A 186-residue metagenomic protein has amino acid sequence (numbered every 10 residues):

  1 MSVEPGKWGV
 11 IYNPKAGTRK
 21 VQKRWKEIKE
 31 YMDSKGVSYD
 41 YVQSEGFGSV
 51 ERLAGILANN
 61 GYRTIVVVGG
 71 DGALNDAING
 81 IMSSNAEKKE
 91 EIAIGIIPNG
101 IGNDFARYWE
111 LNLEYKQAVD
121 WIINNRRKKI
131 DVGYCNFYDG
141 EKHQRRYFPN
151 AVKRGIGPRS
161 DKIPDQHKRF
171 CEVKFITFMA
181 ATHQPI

Functional and structural regions predicted by a protein language model:
M1-V68, N79: ATP/NTP phosphate-donor binding region
A16, L74, I101: Short, glycine/acidic-enriched loop or turn micro-motifs at the edges of active sites
K35, S83-I186: Catalytic core of DAGKc-family lipid kinases
E45-G48, G69-G72, G100, G155: Short beta->alpha linker loops
V50, G72-A77, D104, I130: Short glycine/serine/threonine-rich phosphate/pyrophosphate-binding segments that cradle anionic phosphate groups
A58-N59, D76, S83, I186: Alpha-helix boundary/capping detector
